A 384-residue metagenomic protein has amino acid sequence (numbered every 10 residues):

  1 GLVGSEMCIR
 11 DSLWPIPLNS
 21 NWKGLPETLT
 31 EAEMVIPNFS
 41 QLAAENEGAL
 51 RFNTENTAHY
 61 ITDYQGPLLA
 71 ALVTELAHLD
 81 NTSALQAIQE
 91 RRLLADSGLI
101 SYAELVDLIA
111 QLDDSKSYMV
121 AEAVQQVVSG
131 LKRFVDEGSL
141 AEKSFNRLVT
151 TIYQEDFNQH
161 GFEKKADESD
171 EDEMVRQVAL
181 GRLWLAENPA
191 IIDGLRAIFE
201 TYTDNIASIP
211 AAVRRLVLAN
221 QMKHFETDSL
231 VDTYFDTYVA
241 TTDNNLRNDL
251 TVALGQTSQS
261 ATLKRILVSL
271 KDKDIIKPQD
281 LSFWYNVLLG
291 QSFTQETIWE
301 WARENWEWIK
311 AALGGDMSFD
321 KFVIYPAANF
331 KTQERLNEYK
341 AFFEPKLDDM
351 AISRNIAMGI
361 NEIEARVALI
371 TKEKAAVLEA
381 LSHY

Functional and structural regions predicted by a protein language model:
G1, S5-E6, R10-Y384: Non-catalytic accessory/interaction domains
